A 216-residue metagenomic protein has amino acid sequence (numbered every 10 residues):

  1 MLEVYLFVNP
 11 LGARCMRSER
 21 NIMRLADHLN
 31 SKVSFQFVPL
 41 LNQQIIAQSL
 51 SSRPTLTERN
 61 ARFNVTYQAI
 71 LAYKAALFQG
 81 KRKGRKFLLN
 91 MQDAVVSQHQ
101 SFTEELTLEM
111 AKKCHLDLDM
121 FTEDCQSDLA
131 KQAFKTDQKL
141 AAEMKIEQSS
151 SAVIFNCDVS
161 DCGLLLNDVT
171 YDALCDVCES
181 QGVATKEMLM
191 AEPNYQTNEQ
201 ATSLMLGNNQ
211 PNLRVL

Functional and structural regions predicted by a protein language model:
L2, V33-F35, S150: Residue-level recognition of the N-termini of beta-strands and the immediately preceding loop/turn
L2-R14: N-terminal pre-triad scaffold of radical SAM enzymes
Y5-F7, N21-A26, E105-L216: C-terminal cap of thioredoxin/glutaredoxin-like
L11, A61, A76, G80 (+2 more regions): Generic alpha-helical structural element
A13, Q44, D161: Flexible, glycine-rich phosphate/dinucleotide-binding loops and adjacent beta-alpha linkers at cofactor/substrate
C15-M16, D172: Loop/helix-junction capping segments adjacent to catalytic residues or to phosphate/diphosphate-binding pockets
M16-H99, E104: Structural alpha/beta surface segment adjacent to cysteine/selenocysteine redox centers across thiol/disulfide enzymes
